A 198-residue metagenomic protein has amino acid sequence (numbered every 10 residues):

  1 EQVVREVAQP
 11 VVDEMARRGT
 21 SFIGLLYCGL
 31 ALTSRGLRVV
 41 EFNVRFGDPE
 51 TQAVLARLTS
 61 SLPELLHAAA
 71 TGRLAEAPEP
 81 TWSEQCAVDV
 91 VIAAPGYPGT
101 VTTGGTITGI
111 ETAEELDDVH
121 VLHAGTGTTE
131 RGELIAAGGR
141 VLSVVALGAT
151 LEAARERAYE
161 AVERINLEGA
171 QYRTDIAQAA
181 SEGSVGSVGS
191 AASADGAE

Functional and structural regions predicted by a protein language model:
Q2-P10, A153-E160: A non-catalytic, amphipathic alpha-helix used as a structural packing/dimerization or gating element in enzyme scaffolds
V4-L26, N43-D118, T129: Active-site "cap" helix and flanking loop/linker of ATP-utilizing ligase/carboxylase catalytic domains
L26, R38-V40, H120, R140: Protein kinase-like catalytic core scaffold
C28-L32, L37-F46, G125-T126: Short beta-strand elements
S34, T81-E84, E114-E115, L134-R140: A structural signal for short secondary-structure junctions
G109-A124, V144, E152: RNase H-like, Mg2+-dependent phosphodiesterase core, and more generally RNA phosphate-backbone-engaging helix-loop
T126-R131, I135-S184, D195-E198: Generic C-terminus detector
S187-S190: Long, intrinsically disordered low-complexity tandem-repeat segments
